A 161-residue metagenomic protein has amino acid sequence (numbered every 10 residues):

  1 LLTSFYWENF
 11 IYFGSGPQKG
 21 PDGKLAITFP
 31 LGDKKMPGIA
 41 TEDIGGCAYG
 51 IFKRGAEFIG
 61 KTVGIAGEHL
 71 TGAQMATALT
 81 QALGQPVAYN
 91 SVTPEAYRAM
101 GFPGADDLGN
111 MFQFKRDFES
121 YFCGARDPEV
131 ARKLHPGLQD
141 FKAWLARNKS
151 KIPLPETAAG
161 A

Functional and structural regions predicted by a protein language model:
L1-A88, Y97-D106, I152, A161: Oxidoreductase cofactor-interface core, primarily capturing Rossmann-like NAD(P)-dependent enzymes
S91: Conserved residues in the N-terminal Rossmann fold of short-chain dehydrogenase/reductase
P94-A161: A hydrophobic C-terminal alpha-helical subdomain
